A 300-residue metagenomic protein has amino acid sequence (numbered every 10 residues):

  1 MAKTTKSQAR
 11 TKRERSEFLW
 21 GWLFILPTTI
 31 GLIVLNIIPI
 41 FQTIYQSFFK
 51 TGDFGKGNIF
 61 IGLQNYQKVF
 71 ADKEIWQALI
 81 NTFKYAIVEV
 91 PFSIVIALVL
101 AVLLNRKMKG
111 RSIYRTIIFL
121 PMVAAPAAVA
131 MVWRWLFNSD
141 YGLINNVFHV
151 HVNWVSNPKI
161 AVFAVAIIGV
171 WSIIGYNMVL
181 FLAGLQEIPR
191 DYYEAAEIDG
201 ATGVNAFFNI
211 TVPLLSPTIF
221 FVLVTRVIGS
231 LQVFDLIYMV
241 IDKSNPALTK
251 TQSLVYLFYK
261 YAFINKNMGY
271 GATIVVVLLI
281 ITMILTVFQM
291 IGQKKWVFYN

Functional and structural regions predicted by a protein language model:
M1-R15: Short, Lys/Arg-rich, polar N-terminal cytosolic tail immediately upstream of the first transmembrane signal-anchor
K12-N300: A structural signal for multi-pass alpha-helical bundles of membrane permease subunits that mediate small-molecule
